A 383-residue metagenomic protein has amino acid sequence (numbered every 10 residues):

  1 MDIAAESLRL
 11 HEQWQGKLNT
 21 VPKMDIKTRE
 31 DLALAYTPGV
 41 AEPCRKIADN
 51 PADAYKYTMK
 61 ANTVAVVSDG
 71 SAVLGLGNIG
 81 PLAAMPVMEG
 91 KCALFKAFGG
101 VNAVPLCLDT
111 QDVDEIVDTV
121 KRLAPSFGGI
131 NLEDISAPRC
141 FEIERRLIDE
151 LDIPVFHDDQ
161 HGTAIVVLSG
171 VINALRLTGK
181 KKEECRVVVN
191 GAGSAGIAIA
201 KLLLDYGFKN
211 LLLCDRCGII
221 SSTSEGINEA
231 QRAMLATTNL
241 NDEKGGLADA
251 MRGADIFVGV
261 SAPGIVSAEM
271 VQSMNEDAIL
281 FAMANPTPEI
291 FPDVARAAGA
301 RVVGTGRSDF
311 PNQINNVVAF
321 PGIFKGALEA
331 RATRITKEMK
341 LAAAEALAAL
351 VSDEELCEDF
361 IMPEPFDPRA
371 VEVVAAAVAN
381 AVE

Functional and structural regions predicted by a protein language model:
M1-V155, A375, A381: N-terminal ligand-binding/catalytic initiation module
Y55-K60, K96-A97, R122-A124, I148-D149 (+7 more regions): Solvent-exposed alpha-helices and their adjacent loops that cap or buttress functional pockets in soluble metabolic
D69-S71, I79, L108-D109, D134-A137 (+5 more regions): Short, ordered loop/turn segments at secondary-structure junctions
L74, I79-G99, H157, H161 (+1 more regions): Glycine-rich phosphate/diphosphate-binding loop of Rossmann-like nucleotide-binding domains
P105, N131-D134, V155-D158, V189 (+4 more regions): General beta-strand structural signal in soluble alpha/beta enzymes
D158-D159, K180, A282-E383: Adenosine-phosphate binding glycine-rich loop
R232-R301, S308-D309: Rossmann-like adenosine-cofactor binding region
